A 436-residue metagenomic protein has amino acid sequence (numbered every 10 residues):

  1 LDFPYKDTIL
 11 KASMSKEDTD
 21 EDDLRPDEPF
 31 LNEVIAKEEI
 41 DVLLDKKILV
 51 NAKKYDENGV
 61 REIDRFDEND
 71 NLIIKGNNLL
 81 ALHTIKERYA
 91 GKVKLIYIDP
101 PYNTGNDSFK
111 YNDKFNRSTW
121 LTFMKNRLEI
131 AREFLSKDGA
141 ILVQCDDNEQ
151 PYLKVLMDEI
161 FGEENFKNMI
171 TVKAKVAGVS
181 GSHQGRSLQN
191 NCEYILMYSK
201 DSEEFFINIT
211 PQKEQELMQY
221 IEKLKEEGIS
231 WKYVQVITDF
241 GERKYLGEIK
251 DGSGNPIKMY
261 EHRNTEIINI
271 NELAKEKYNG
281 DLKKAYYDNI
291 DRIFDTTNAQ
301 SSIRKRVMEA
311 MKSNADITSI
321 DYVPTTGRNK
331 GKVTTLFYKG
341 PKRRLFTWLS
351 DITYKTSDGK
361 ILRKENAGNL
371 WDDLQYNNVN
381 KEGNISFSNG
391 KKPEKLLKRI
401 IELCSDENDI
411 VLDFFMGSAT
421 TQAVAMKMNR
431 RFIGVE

Functional and structural regions predicted by a protein language model:
L1-K94, G105-R117, N126, A285 (+1 more regions): DnaQ-like (DEDDh/DEDDy) 3′-5′ exonuclease domain used for proofreading and 3′-end trimming on nucleic acids
L44, L49, T318-N380: Non-catalytic substrate-recognition/targeting regions of SAM-dependent transferases
V60-T84, N378-I410, M416: Glycine-rich adenosyl-nucleotide cofactor-binding module
G91-N106, M157, V411-M426: Conserved proline-anchored active-site loop of SAM-dependent methyltransferases that bridges a beta-strand
K94, I98-N106, T356-K398, D409: Active-site-adjacent "gating/activation" loops or surface patches in catalytic cores
R117-L121, K125, Q150, E394-E436: Conserved S-adenosyl-L-methionine
S118-T171: Conserved Class I SAM-dependent methyltransferase catalytic core
A177-G247: Flexible, glycine-/basic-rich loop-and-beta segments that form/coincide with the SAM-dependent methyltransferase
